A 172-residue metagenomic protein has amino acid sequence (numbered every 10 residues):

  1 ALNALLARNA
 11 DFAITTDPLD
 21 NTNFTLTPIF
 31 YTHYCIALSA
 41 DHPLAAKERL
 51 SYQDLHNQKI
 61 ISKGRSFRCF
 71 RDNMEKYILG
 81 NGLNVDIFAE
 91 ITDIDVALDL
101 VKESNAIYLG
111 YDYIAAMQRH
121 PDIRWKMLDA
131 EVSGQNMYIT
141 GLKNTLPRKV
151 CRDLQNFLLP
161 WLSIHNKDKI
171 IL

Functional and structural regions predicted by a protein language model:
A1, L6-A10, S66-W125: Hydrophobic hinge/microswitch elements
A1-Y34, L38, E103, D122-K126: Short beta-strand-centered segments that line the small-molecule binding cleft or hinge of alpha/beta clamshell
D17-P18, A40, G110-I114: Short secondary-structure boundary segments
T25-P28, L44, S51-Q53, L79 (+2 more regions): Short secondary-structure boundary/capping segments
L26-Y34, L38-I60, C151: Flexible hinge/capping segments at coil-to-helix
C35-A37, P43, I107, R124 (+1 more regions): Residues embedded in well-ordered beta-strands
Q58-N81, P147-Q155, L162-I171: Secondary-structure junction motif
L98, D112-H120, A130-L172: C-terminal effector-binding regulatory domain of bacterial HTH transcription factors
